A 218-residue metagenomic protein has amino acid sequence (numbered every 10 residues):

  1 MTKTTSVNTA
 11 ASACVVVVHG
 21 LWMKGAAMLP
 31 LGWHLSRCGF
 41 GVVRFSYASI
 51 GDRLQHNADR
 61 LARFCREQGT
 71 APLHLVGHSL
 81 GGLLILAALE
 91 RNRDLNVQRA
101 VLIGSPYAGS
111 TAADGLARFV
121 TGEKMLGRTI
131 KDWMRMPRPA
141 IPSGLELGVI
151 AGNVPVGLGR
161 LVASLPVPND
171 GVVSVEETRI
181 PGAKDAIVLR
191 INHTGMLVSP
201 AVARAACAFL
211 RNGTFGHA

Functional and structural regions predicted by a protein language model:
T2-S12: Short beta-strand-to-loop junctions in surface cap/lid or active-site-entrance loops
V7-N8, N92, L158, P181: Generic hydrophobic alpha-helical membrane-segment signal
A10-L21, G25-A26, P30, H34-E146 (+2 more regions): Serine-dependent carboxylesterase/thioesterase catalytic core of lipase-like alpha/beta-hydrolase/SGNH enzymes
G144-A218: C-terminal catalytic-base region of ester-bond hydrolases, centering on the histidine of the charge-relay
